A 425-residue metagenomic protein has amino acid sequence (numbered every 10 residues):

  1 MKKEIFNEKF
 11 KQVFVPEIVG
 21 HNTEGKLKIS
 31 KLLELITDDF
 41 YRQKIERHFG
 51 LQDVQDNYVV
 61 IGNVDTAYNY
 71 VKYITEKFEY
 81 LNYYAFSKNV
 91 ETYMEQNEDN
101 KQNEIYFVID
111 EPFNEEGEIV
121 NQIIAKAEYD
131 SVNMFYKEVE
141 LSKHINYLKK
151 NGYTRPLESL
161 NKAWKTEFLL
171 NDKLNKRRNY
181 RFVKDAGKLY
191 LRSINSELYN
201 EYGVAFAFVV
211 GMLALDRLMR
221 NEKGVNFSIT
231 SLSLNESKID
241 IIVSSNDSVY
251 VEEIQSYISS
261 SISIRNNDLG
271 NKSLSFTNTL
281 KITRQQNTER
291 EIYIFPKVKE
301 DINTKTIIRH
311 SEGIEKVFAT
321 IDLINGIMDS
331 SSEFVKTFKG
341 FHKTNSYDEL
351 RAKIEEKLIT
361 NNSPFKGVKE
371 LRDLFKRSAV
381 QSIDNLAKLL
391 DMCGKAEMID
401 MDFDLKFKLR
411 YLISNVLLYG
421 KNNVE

Functional and structural regions predicted by a protein language model:
K2-F208: Feature for intrinsically disordered/low-complexity regulatory segments and propeptides
S193, Y199-E425: Intrinsic disorder/low-complexity polar-acidic segments
